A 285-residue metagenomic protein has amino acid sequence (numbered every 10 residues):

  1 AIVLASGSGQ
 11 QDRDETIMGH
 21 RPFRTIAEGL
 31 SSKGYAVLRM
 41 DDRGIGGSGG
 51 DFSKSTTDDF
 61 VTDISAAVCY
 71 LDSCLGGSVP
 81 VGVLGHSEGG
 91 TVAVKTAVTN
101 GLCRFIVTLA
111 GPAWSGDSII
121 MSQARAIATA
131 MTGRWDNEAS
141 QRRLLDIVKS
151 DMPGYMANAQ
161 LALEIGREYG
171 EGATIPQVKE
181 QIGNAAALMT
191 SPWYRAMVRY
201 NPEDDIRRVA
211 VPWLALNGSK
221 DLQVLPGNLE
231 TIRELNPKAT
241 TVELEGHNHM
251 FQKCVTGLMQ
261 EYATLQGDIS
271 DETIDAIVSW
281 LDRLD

Functional and structural regions predicted by a protein language model:
I2-G29: Short, surface-exposed "cap/lid" segments of acyl-processing enzymes
T25-G47: Conserved alpha/beta-hydrolase
K54-L75: Alpha/beta-hydrolase active-site loop
L75-S87: Alpha/beta-hydrolase fold nucleophile elbow
L109-D204: Accessory cap/linker subdomain of secreted extracellular hydrolases
V209, A215-N217: Short beta-strand/loop motif that positions the catalytic acidic residue of the alpha/beta-hydrolase fold
L222-N228: Conserved alpha/beta-hydrolase "acid-adjacent" motif
H247-F251, V255-D285: Catalytic active-site module of serine/aspartate enzymes centered on a nucleophile-bearing elbow/loop
